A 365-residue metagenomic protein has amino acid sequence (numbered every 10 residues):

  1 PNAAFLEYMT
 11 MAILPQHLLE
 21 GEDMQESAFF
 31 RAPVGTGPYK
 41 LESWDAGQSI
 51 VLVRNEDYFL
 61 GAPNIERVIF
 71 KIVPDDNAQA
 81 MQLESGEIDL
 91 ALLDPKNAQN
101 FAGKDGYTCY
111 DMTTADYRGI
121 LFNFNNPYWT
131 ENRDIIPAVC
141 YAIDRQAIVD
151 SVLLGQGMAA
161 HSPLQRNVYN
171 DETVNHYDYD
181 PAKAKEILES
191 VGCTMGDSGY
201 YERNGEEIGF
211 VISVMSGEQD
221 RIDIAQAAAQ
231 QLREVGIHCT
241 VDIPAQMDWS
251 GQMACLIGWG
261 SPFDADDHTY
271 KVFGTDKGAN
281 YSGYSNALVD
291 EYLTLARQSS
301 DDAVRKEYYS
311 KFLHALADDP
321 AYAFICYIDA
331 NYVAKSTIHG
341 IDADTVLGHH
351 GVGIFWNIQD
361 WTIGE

Functional and structural regions predicted by a protein language model:
P1-L19: Surface-exposed binding/hinge segments that line and control ligand-binding clefts or catalytic entry sites
S27-F30, N55-F101, A229, H238-T240: Ligand-site clamp/hinge motif
G37-E42, I50-V51, E66-I72, E207-S216 (+1 more regions): Short, well-ordered beta-strand elements
D45, C140-E172, D220-A229, W249-E365: Detector for C-terminal structural segments
V53-E56, M112-A138, A142, S151 (+2 more regions): A bilobed periplasmic-binding-protein/Venus flytrap-type ligand-binding module shared by bacterial periplasmic
T108-N123, D276-D290: Periplasmic-binding protein-like
T130, A159-G196, S216-I222: Structural transition elements
T194-P262: Ligand/substrate-recognition segments at binding pockets and active sites
